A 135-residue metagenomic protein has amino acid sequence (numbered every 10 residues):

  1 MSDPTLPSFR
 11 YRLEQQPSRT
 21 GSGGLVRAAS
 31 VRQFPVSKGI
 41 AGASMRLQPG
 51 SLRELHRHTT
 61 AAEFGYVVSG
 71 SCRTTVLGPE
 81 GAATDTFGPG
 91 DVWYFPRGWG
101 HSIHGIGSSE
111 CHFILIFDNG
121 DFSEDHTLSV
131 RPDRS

Functional and structural regions predicted by a protein language model:
M1-P4, S8-F9, S102-S135: Double-stranded beta-helix
M1-S44, Q48, E54-L55: A short, N-terminal "cap"/entry segment at the start of jelly-roll beta-barrel domains of the cupin/DSBH fold
S44-R46, V68, I103-H104: Beta-strand cores of secreted/periplasmic/IMS beta-sandwich domains, seen most often in copper-related folds
L47, F64, G78-G98: Short acidic-glycine-tyrosine-enriched beta hairpin
L52-E54, R73, V92-W93, R97-S102: Histidine-centered metal-chelating micro-motifs
R53-T59, V76, D85-T86, H104-G105: Short histidine-centered beta-strand/loop micro-motifs that create catalytic or ligand/metal-coordination sites
H58-P79: Glycine- and acidic-residue-biased ligand/ion/polar-headgroup-sensing regions
T60, W99, S109: A generic "binding-loop/recognition-motif" signal
